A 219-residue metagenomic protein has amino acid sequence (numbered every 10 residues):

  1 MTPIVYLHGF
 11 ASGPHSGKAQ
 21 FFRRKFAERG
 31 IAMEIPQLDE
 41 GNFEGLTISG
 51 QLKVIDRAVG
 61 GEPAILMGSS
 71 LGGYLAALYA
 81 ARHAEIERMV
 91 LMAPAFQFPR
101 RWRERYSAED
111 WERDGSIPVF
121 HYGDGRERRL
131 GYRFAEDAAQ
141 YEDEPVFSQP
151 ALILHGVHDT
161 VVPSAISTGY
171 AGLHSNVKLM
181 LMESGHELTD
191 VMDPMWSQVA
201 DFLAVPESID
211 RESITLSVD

Functional and structural regions predicted by a protein language model:
M1-E40: Short, surface-exposed "cap/lid" segments of acyl-processing enzymes
S16-Q20, S49, P163-T168: Short, surface-exposed alpha-helical segments at coil->helix boundaries
F26, Y79-H83: Aromatic pocket-lining residues of Rossmann-like dinucleotide-binding sites
I35-G41, P94, S184: Active-site loop/turn elements of alpha/beta-hydrolase fold enzymes, especially the short glycine-/histidine-rich
P36-V59: Catalytic nucleophile-loop/oxyanion-hole region of alpha/beta-hydrolase and closely related hydrolase-like folds
M67-A76: Gly/Ala-rich beta-loop-alpha elbow adjacent to hydrolase catalytic centers
I86-D219: The alpha/beta-hydrolase serine catalytic core
